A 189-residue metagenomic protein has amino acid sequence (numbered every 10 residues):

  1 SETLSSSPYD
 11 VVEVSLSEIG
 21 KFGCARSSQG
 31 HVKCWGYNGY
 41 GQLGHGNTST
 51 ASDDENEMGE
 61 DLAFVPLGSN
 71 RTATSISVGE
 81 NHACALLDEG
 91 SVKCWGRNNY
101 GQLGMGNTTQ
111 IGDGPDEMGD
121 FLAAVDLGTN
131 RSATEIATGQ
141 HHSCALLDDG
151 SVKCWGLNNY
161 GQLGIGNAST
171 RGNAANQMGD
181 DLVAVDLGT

Functional and structural regions predicted by a protein language model:
S1-P8, M58-D61, L67-N70, M118-L122 (+3 more regions): Trp- and S/T/G-rich repeat-edge/linker motifs of beta-rich repeat architectures
S1-S27, H31-G39, T48, A63 (+1 more regions): An edge-strand/N-cap motif at the start of beta-rich repeat modules
S1-T3, W35-M58, W95-M118, W155-M178: Short glycine/serine- and acidic-residue-enriched loop/turn motifs that recur at repeat junctions
D10, I19-G20, T72, G79-E80 (+2 more regions): Beta-rich catalytic cores
I19, Q29, H45, E89 (+4 more regions): Acidic/polar residues in short coil/turn loops that connect beta-strands within repeat-based beta-sheet scaffolds
K21-A25, C34, H82-A85, C94 (+2 more regions): Conserved core positions of repeat-based scaffolds
Q29-H31, Y37-Y40, G68, D88-S91 (+4 more regions): Acidic glycine-/aspartate-rich tracts in secreted/extracellular proteins
